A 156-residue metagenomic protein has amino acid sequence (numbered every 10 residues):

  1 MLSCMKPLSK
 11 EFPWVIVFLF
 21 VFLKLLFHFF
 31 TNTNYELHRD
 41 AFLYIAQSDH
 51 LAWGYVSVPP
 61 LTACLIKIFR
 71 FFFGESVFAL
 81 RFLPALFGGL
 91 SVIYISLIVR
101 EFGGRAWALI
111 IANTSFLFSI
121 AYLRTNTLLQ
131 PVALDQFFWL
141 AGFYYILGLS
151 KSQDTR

Functional and structural regions predicted by a protein language model:
M1-L26: Start-transfer (signal-anchor) and selected internal transmembrane alpha helices of multi-pass inner/ER membrane
F20, L80-G88, P131: Alpha-helical transmembrane segments of multi-pass integral membrane proteins
F30-Y44, G54-I68, G74-F78: Extracytoplasmic catalytic/substrate-binding loops of multi-pass membrane glycan-assembly enzymes
L86-G89, A133-I146: Alpha-helical transmembrane segments of multi-pass membrane proteins
I95-F118, Q136-F137, Q153: Transmembrane-helix signature of polytopic, membrane-embedded enzymes that assemble or transfer cell-envelope glycans
R100-G103, G142-R156: Membrane-interface transmembrane helices that cradle and orient dolichyl/undecaprenyl
R124-L134: Short acidic/glycine- and proline-prone juxtamembrane loop motifs at membrane-interface regions of multi-pass membrane
